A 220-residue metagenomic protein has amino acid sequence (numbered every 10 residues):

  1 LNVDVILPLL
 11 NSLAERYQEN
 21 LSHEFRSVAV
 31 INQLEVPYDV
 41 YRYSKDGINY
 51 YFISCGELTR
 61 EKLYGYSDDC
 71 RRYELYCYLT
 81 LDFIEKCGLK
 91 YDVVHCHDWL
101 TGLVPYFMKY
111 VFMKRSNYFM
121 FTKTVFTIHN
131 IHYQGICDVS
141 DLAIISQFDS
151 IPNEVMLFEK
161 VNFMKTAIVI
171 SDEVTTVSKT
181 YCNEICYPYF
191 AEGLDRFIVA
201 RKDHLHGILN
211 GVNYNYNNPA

Functional and structural regions predicted by a protein language model:
L1-A220: Catalytic cores of nucleotide-sugar-dependent glycosyltransferases that transfer UDP/GDP/TDP-activated
